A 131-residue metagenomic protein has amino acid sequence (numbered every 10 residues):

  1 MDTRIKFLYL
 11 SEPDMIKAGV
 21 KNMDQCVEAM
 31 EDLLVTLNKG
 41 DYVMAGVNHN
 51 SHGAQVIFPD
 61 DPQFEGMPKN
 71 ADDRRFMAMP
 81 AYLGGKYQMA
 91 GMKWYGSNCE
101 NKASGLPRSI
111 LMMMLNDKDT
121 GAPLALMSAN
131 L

Functional and structural regions predicted by a protein language model:
M1-L131: N-terminal ligand-binding/catalytic initiation module
